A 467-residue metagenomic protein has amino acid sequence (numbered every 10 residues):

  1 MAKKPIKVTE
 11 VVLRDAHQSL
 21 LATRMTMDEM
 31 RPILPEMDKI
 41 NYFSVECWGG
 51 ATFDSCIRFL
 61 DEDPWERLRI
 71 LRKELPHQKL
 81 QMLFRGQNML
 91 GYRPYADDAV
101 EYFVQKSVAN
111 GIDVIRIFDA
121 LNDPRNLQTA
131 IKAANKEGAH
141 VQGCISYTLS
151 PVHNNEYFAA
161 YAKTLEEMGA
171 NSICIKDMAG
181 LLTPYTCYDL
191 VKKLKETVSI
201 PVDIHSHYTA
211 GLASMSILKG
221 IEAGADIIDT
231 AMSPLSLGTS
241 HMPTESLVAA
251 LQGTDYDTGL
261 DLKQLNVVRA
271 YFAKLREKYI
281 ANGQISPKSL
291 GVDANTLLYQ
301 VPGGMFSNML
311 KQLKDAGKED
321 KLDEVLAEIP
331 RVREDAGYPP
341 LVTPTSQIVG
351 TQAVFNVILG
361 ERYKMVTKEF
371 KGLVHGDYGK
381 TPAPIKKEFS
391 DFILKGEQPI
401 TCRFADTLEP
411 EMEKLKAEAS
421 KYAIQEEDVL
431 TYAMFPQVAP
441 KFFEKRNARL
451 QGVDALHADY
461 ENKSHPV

Functional and structural regions predicted by a protein language model:
M1-L21, L68, K73: N-terminal amphipathic alpha-helix/helix-capping segment at the start of soluble metabolic enzymes
V8, A16, M37, I117 (+4 more regions): Conserved, mostly hydrophobic/aromatic
D38-C56, S286-T296, Q300-V467: Terminal or standalone catalytic/regulatory effector modules within metabolic enzymes and repeat proteins
G49-E166, I173, A179-P184: Active-site beta->alpha loop and helix N-cap motifs at the rims of alpha/beta catalytic domains
I117, D177, A223-H241: Glycine-rich phosphate-binding active-site loops on the catalytic face of alpha/beta enzymes
H153-L165, A210-D226: Catalytic cores of alpha/beta
S236-T258: C-terminal helical cap(s) of enzyme catalytic domains, especially alpha/beta-barrels
